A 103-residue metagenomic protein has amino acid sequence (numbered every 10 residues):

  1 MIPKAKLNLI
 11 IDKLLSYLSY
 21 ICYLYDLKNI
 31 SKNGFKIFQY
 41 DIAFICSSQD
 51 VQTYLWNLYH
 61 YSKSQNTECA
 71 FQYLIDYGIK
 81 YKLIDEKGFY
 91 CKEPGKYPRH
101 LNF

Functional and structural regions predicted by a protein language model:
M1-F103: Amphipathic alpha-helical "stem/stalk" segments
